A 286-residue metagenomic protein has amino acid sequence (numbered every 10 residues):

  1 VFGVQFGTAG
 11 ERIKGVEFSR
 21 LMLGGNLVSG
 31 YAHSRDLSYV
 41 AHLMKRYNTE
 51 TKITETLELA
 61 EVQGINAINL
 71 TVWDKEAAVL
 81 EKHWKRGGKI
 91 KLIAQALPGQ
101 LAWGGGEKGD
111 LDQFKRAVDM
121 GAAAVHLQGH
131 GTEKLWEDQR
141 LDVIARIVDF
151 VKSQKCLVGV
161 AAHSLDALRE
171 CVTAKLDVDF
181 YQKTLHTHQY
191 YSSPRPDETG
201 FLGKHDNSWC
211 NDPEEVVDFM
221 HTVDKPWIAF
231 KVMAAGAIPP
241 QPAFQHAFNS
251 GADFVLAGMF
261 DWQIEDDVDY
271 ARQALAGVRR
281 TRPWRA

Functional and structural regions predicted by a protein language model:
F2-G87, A243-H246, R285-A286: N-terminal binding-site loop/beta-alpha segment at the start of enzyme catalytic domains that lines or forms
F18-M22, N66-A67, K89-I93, A123-H126 (+4 more regions): Structural preference for beta-strand elements that scaffold enzyme active sites
R46-E55, E76-Q100, L141-L157, N207-K225 (+1 more regions): Alpha-helix-loop-beta-strand connector modules within alpha/beta enzyme cores
E58-V62, V79-K89, L111-G121, V172-K175 (+2 more regions): Acidic (Asp/Glu)-rich catalytic clusters
V72-K89, G104-D110, G131-V148, L165-R169 (+3 more regions): Active-site-adjacent beta->alpha loops and helix N-cap segments on the catalytic face of soluble alpha/beta enzymes
P98-D179, T222-V223, M233: Glycine/proline-rich, positively charged, aromatic-decorated active-site loop/lid region on the catalytic face
G159-H246, S250, V255-Q263, R282: Catalytic alpha/beta core domains of metabolic enzymes, predominantly
W262-A286: C-terminal helical cap(s) of enzyme catalytic domains, especially alpha/beta-barrels
